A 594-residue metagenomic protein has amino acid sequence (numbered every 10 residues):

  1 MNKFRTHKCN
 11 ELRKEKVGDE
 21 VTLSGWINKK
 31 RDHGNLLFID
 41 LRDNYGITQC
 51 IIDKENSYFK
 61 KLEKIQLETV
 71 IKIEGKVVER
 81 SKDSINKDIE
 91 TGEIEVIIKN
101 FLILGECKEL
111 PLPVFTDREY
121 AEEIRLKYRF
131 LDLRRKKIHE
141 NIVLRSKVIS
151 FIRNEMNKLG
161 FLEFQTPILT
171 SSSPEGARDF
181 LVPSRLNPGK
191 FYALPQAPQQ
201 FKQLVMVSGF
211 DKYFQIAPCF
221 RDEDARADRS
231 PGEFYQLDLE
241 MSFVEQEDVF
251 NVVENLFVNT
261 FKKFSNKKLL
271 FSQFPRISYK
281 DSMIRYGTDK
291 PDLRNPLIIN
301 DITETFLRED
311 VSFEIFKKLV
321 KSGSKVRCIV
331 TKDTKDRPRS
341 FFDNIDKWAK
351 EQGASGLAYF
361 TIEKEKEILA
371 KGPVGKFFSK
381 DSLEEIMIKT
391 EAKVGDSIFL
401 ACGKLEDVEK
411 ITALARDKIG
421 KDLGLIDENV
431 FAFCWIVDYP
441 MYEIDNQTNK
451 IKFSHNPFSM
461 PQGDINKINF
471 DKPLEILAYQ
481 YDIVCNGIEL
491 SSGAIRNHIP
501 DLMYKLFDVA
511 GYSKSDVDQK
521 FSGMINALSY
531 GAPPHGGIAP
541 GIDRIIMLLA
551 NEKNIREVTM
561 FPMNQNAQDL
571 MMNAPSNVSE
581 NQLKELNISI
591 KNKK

Functional and structural regions predicted by a protein language model:
M1-K594: Class II aminoacyl-tRNA synthetase catalytic cores and aaRS-like
